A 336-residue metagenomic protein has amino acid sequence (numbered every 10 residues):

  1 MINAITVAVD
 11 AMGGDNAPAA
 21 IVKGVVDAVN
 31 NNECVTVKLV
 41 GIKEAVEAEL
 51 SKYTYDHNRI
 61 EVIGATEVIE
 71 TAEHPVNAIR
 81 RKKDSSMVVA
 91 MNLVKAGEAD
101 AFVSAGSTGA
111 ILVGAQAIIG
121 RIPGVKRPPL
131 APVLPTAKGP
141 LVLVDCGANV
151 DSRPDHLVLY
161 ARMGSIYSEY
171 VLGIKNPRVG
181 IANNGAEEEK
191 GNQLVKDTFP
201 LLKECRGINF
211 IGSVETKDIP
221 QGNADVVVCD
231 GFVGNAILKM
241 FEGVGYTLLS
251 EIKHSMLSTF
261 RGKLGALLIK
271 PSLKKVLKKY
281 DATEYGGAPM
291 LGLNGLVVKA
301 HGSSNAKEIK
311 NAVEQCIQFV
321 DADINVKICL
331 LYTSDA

Functional and structural regions predicted by a protein language model:
I2-A45: N-terminal phosphate-binding or glycine-rich loops at protein starts, especially the Walker A/P-loop of NTPases
V9-A19, A148-V158, K299-A306: Short, glycine-rich nucleotide/cofactor-binding loops
Y55-A99: Phosphate/nucleotide-donor binding subsite
G106-H156, Y160: Glycine/threonine-rich beta-strand-loop-alpha-helix active-site module that forms ligand/phosphate-binding
I119-P129, P135-L143, N223-V227, G231-L331: Glycine-rich phosphate/nucleotide-binding loop
D151-G212: Glycine-rich phosphate/diphosphate-binding loop of Rossmann-like nucleotide-binding domains
Y332-A336: Conserved small/polar residues in nucleotide/adenosyl-binding loops
